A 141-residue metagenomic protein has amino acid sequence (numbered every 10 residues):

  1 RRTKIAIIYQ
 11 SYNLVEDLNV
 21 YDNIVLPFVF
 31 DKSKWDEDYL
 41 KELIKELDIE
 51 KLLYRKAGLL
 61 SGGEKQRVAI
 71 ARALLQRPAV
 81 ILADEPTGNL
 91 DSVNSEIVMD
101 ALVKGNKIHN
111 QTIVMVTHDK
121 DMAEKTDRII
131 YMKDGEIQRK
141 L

Functional and structural regions predicted by a protein language model:
L18-V25: Short coil-to-helix segment of the ABC ATPase nucleotide-binding domain corresponding to the Q-loop/switch region
W35-L52: Conserved ABC ATPase "signature" region
K56-E64: Conserved ABC ATPase signature
I70, V98: Hydrophobic anchor residue at the start of the ABC signature
R77: Conserved catalytic motifs of ABC-family nucleotide-binding domains
I81-D84: Catalytic Walker B motif of ABC-type/P-loop ATPase nucleotide-binding domains
S92-N94: Helix N-cap at the start of a conserved alpha-helix in ABC-type nucleotide-binding domains
